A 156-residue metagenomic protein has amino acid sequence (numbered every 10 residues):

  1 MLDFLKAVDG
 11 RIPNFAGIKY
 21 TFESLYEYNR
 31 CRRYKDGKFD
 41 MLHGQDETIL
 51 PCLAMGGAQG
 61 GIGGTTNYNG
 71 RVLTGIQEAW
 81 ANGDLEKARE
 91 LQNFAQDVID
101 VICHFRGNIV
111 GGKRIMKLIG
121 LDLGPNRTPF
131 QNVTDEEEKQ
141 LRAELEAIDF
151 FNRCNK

Functional and structural regions predicted by a protein language model:
M1-Q96, I102-C103: Catalytic alpha/beta core domains of metabolic enzymes, predominantly
G44-Q45, N108, E137: Residue-level preference for nonpolar/small residues embedded in alpha-helices
A54-G57, Q96-F130: Conserved short secondary-structure transition element at the edge of the structured enzyme core that lines
L85, R89, F105-I109, F151-K156: Flexible, glycine/charged-enriched surface loops at secondary-structure junctions
D122-N155: Flexible C-terminal active-site loop/helix
